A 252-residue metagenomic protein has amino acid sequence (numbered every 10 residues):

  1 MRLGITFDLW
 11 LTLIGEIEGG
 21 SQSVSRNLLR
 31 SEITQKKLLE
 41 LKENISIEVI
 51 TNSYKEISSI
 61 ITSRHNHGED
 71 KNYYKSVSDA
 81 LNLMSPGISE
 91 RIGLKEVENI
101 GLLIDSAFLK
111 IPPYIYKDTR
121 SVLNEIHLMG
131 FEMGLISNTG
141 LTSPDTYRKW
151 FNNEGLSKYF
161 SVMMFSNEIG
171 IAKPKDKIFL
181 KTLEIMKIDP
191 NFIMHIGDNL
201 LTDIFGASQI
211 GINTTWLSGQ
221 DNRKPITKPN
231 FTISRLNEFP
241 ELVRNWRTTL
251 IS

Functional and structural regions predicted by a protein language model:
M1-I5, L9, G15, S25 (+4 more regions): Asp-based, Mg2+/Mn2+-dependent phosphohydrolase catalytic module
E16-R64: Conserved phosphoryl-transfer catalytic core
E18, Q22, H65, E69 (+3 more regions): Conserved aromatic-histidine-acidic binding/catalytic patches
L29-E43, K71-R91, G155: Helix-loop "lid/cap" segments that line or gate small-molecule binding pockets
I50-S58, A80, N99-A107: Short, Lys/Arg-enriched alpha-helical recognition elements, typified by the DNA-recognition helix
I61-Y73, N152: Short, electropositive alpha-helical surface patch
G68-S78, L94-E96, D105-G134: Short, acidic loop-to-helix structural element flanking the phosphoryl-transfer center in phosphate-processing enzymes
G87-G101: A mid-sequence interfacial segment
